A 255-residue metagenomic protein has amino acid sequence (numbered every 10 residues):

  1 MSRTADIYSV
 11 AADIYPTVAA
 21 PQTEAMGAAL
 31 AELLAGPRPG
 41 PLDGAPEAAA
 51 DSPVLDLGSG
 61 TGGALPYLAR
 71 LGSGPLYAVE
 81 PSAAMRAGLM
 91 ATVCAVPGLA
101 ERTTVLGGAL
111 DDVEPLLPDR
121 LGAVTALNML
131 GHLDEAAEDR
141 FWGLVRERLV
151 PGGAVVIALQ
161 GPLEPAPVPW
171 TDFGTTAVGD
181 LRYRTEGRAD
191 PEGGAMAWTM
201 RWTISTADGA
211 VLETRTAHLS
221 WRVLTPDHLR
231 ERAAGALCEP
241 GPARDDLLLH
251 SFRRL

Functional and structural regions predicted by a protein language model:
M1-A49: Conserved class I S-adenosyl-L-methionine
D51-G60: Conserved class I S-adenosyl-L-methionine
T61-D112: Class I SAM-dependent methyltransferase SAM/SAH-binding core
T125: A conserved beta-strand element that flanks and buttresses the S-adenosyl-L-methionine
D139-P151: A short glycine-rich, Lys/Arg-flanked "PGG" loop and its adjoining helix->strand segment in the class I
G152-L159: Conserved beta-strand signature within the Rossmann-like core of class I S-adenosyl-L-methionine
L159-L224: SAM-dependent methyltransferase
R222-L255: C-terminal lobe and adjacent flexible extensions of AdoMet/dcAdoMet transferase-like proteins
